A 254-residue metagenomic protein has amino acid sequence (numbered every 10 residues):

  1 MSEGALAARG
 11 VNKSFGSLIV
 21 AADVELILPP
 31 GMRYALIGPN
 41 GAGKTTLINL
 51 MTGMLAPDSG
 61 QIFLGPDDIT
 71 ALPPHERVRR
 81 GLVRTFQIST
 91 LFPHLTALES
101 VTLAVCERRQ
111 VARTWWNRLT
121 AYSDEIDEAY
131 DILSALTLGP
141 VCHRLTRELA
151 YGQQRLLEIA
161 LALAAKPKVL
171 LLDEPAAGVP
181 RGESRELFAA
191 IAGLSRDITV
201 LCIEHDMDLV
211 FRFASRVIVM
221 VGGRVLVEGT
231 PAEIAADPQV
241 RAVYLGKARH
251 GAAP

Functional and structural regions predicted by a protein language model:
S2-P254: Glycine-rich phosphate-binding loops of nucleotide-dependent enzymes
